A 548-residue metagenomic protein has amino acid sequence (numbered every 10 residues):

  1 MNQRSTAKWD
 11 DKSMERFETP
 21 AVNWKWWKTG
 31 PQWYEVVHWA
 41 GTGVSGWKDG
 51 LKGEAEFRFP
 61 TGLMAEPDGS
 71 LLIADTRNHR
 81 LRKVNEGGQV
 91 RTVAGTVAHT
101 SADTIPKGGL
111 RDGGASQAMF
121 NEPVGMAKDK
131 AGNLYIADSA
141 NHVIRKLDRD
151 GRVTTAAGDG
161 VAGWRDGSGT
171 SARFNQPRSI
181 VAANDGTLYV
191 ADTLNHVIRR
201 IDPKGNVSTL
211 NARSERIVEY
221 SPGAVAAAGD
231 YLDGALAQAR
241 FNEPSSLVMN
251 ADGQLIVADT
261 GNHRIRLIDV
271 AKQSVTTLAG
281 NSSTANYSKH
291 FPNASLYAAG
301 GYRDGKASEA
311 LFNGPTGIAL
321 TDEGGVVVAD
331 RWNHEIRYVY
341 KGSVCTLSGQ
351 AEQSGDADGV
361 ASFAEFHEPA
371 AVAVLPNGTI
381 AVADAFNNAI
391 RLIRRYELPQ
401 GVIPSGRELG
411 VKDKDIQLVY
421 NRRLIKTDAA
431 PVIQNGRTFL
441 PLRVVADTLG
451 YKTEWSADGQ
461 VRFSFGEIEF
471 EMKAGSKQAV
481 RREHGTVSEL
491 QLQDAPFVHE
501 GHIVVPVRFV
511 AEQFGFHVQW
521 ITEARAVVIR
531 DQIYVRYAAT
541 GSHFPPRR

Functional and structural regions predicted by a protein language model:
G30-F59, V90-E122, V153-Q176, V207-E243 (+4 more regions): Gly/Pro-rich loop segments of beta-rich domains
G62, G125, S179, S246 (+2 more regions): Conserved beta-strand position repeated once per blade in WD40 beta-propeller domains
A65-D68, K128-A131, A182-D185, M249-D252 (+2 more regions): Residue-level detector of Asp-centered blade-edge/turn motifs that repeat once per structural unit in beta-propeller
S70-L72, N133-Y135, T187-Y189, Q254-I256 (+2 more regions): Conserved beta-propeller blade signature
T76-R77, S139-A140, T193-L194, T260-G261 (+4 more regions): Short loop/turn segments immediately following the C-termini of beta-strands
V84-Q89, L147-R152, I201-N206, D269-Q273 (+2 more regions): Short loop/turn segments that connect beta-strands within beta-propeller blades
V360, H367-R407, A526-D531: Blade-level signature of beta-propeller repeat domains, shared across WD40, Kelch, NHL, RCC1 and BNR/Asp-box propellers
R395-R548: Primary recognition of N-terminal secretory signal peptides and signal-anchoring hydrophobic helices
